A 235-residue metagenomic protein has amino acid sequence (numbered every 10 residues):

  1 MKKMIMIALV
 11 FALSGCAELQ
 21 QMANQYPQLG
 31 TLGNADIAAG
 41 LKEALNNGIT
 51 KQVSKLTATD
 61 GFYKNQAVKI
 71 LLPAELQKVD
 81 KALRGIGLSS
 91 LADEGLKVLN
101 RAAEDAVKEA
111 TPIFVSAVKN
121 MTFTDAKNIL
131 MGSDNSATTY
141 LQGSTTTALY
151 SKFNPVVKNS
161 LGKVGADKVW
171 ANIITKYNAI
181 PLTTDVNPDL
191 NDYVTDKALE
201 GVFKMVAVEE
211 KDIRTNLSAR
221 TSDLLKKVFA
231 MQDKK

Functional and structural regions predicted by a protein language model:
K2-I7: Sec-dependent signal peptide recognition, specifically the positively charged N-region followed immediately by
A12-G15: C-terminal motif of bacterial Sec signal peptides marking the signal peptidase cleavage site
A17-Q20: Bacterial signal peptide processing site
M22-V98: N-terminal Sec/ER secretory leader and immediately downstream segment of secreted/extracellular precursors
Q52, T122, L217: Residue-level signature of catalytic and energy-coupling elements of molecular machines, predominantly ATP/GTP-dependent
S90-S160: Mid-length scaffold segments of soluble, non-membrane domains
V156-L199: An amphipathic alpha-helical core segment
A198-K235: A cross-kingdom marker for long, charged
